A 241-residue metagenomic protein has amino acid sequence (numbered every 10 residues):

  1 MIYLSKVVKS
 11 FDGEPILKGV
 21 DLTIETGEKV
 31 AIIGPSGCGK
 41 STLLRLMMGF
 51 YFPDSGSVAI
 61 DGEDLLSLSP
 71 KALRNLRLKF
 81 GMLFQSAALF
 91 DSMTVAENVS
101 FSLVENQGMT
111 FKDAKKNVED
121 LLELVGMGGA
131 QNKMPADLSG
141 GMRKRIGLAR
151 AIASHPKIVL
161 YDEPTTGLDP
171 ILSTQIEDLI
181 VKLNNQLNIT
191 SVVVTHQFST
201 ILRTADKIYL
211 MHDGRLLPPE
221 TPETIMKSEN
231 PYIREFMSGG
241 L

Functional and structural regions predicted by a protein language model:
M48: Helix-to-loop junction immediately C-terminal to a conserved catalytic motif
E63-D64, F111-G129: Conserved ABC ATPase "signature" region
M93-F101: Short coil-to-helix segment of the ABC ATPase nucleotide-binding domain corresponding to the Q-loop/switch region
M134-L138, M142: Conserved ABC ATPase signature
A153-K157: A short, proline-enriched helix->beta-strand linker immediately N-terminal to the Walker B motif in ABC-type P-loop
V159-D162: Catalytic Walker B motif of ABC-type/P-loop ATPase nucleotide-binding domains
